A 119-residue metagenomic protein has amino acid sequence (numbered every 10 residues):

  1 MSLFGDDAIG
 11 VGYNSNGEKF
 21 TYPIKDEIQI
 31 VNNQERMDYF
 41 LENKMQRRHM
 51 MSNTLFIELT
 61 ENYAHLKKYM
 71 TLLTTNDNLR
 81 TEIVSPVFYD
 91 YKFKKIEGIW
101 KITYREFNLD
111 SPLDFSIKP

Functional and structural regions predicted by a protein language model:
S2-Y69: A solvent-exposed, acidic/Ser-Thr-rich amphipathic alpha-helical stretch
E42-P119: A beta-strand edge to alpha-helix "cap/lid" segment located at domain peripheries
